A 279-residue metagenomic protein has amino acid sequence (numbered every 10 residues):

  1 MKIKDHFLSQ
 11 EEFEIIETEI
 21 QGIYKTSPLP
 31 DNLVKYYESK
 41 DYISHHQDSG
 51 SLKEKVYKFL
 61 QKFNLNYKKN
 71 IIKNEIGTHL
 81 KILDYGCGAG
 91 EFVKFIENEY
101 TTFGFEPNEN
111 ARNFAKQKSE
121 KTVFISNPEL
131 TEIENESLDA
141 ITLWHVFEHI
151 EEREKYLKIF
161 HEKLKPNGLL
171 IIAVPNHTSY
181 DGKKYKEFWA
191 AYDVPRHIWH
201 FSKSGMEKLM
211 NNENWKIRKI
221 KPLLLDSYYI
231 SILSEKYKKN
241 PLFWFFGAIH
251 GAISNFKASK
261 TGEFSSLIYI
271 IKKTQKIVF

Functional and structural regions predicted by a protein language model:
M1-W144, Y156-L157, P222-L223, E235 (+2 more regions): Conserved N-terminal segment of class I S-adenosyl-L-methionine
E91, R218-G247: Conserved catalytic loop of SAM-dependent methyltransferase domains
W144-H149, A173: Short catalytic micro-motifs in class I SAM-dependent methyltransferases
E151-K155, G182: Short N-terminal helix/helix-N-cap motif within the alpha/beta-hydrolase-1
E154-L169: A short glycine-rich, Lys/Arg-flanked "PGG" loop and its adjoining helix->strand segment in the class I
I172-W199, S204-L209, L233-E235: Short, glycine-/aromatic-enriched active-site segment of Class I SAM-dependent methyltransferases
K203-K221: A SAM-dependent methyltransferase catalytic signature shared across enzymes that methylate proteins
P241-E263: A transmembrane-helix-recognition feature enriched in membrane-embedded lipid enzymes and envelope glyco-/phospholipid
